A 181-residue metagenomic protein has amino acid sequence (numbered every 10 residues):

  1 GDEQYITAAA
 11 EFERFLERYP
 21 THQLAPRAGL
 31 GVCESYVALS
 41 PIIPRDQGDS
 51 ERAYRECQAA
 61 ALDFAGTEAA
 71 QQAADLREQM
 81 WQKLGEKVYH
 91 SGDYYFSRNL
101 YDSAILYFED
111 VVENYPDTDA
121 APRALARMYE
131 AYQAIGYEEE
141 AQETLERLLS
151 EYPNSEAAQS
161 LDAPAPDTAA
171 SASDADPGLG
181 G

Functional and structural regions predicted by a protein language model:
G1-G181: Acidic, polar-rich low-complexity tracts and alpha-helical solenoid repeat scaffolds
